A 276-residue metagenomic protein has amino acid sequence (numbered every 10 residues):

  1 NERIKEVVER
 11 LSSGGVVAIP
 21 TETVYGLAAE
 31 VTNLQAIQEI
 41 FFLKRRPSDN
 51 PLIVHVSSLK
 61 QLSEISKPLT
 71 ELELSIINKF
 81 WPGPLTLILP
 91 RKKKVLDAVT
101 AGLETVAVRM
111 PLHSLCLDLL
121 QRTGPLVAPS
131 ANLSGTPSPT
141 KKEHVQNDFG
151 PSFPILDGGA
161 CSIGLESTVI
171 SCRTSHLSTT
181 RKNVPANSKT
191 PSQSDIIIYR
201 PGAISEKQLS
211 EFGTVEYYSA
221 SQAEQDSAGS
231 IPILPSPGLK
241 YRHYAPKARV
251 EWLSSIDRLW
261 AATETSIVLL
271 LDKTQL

Functional and structural regions predicted by a protein language model:
N1-L276: Active-site-adjacent structural elements in enzyme catalytic cores
